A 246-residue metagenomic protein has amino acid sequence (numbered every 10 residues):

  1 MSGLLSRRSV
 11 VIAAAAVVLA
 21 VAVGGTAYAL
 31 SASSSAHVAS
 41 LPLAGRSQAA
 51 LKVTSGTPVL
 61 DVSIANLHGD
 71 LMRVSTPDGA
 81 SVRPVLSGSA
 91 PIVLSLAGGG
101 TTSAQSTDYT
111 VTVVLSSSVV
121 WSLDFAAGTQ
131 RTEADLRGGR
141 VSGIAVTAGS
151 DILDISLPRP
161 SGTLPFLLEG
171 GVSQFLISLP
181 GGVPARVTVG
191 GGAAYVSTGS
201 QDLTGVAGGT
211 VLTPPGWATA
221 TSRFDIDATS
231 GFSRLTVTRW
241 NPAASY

Functional and structural regions predicted by a protein language model:
M1-R8: Terminal targeting segments of Actinobacterial cell-envelope proteins
V11-T26: Hydrophobic membrane-insertion alpha-helices, especially the h-region of bacterial N-terminal signal peptides
A22-P42: C-terminal region of N-terminal signal peptides and the immediate post-cleavage residues of exported proteins
A36-K52, S106-Y109, V113-L123, P158-F166 (+1 more regions): Extended, structured, electrostatic nucleic-acid-contact surfaces
L41-D70: Short extracytoplasmic
P58, P84-G88, V119: Membrane-proximal soluble helical/coiled-coil segments that couple transmembrane anchors to catalytic or regulatory
R73-L86, A90-T107, A145, I152-Y246: Short, surface-exposed interaction patches in beta-rich subdomains that mediate adhesion/assembly near membranes
S116-V120, A126-T129, L136-I152, P158-T163 (+1 more regions): Extended beta-solenoid/beta-helix repeat architectures
